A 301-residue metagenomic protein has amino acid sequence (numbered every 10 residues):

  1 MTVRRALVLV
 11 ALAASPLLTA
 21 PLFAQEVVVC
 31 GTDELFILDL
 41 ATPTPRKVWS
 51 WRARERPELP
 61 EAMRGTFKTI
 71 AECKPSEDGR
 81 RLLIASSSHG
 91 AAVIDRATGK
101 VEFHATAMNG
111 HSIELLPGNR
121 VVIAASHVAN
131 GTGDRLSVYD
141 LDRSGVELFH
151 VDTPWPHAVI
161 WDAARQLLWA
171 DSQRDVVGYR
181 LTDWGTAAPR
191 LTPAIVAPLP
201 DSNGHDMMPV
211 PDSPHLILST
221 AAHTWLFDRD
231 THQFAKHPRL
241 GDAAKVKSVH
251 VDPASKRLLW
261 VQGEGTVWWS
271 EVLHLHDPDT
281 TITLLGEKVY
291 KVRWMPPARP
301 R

Functional and structural regions predicted by a protein language model:
A24-P43: An edge-strand/N-cap motif at the start of beta-rich repeat modules
Q25, D78-R80, G118-R120, A164-Q166 (+2 more regions): Short coil/turn segments that connect the beta-strands within blades of beta-propeller domains
L40-T44, R180-A188, R229-F234: Short loop/turn segments immediately following beta-strands, especially the blade-tip and inter-blade linker loops
K47-R64, G99-A105, G145-V151, T192-P198 (+1 more regions): A short beta-strand motif characteristic of beta-propeller blades
W51-R81, S86-H89, A97-E114: Blade-loop segments of beta-propeller domains
P60-K74, A107-L116, T153-W161, P200-P209 (+2 more regions): Repeated scaffold domains used in trafficking and secretory/extracellular systems, primarily beta-propellers
S86, S126-D134: Short, solvent-exposed loop/turn segments at conserved positions within beta-propeller repeat blades
D201-G265: Loop/turn-rich, solvent-exposed surfaces of beta-rich toroidal or solenoidal domains
